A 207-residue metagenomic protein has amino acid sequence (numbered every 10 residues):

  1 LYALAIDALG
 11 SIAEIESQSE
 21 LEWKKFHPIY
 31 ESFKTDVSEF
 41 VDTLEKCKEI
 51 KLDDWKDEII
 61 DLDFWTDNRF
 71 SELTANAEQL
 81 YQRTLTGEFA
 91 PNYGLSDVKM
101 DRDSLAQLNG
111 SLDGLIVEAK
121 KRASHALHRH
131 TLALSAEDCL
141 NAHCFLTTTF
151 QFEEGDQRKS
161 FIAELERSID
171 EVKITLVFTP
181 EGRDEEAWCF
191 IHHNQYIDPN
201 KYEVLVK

Functional and structural regions predicted by a protein language model:
L1-T148, E153-E154, R158: Amphipathic alpha-helical assembly segments used for oligomerization, scaffolding, or translocation
T148-G182: Amphipathic, interaction-prone secondary-structure segments
V172-K207: Intrinsically disordered, low-complexity regulatory segments enriched in Ser/Thr/Pro and charged residues
